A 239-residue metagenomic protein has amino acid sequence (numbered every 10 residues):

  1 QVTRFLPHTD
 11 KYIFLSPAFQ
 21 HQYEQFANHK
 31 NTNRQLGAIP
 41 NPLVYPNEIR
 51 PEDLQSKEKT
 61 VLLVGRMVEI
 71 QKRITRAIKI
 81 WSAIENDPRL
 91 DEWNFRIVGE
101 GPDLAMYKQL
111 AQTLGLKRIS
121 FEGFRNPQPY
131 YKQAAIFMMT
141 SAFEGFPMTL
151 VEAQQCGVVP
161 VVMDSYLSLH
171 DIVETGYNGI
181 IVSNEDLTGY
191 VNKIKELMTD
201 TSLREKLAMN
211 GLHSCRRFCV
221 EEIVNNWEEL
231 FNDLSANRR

Functional and structural regions predicted by a protein language model:
P7-R34: A short, active-site helix/loop in glycosyltransferases that binds the activated sugar's phosphate group
E24-Q25, A38-E58, R238: Acidic anion/phosphate-binding donor-loop and adjacent secondary structure in glycosyltransferase catalytic cores
K59, V68-E85, P102-A105, T188: A conserved mid-protein helix/loop that constitutes part of the nucleotide-sugar donor-binding site
A105-F124: Nucleotide-activated donor-binding/catalytic signature segment of Leloir-type glycosyltransferases, i.e., the conserved
A142: Aromatic "clamp/platform" in nucleotide-sugar-dependent glycosyltransferases that forms part of the donor/acceptor
V159-M163, V173: Short hydrophobic beta-strand element within catalytic cores of glycosyltransferases and related nucleotide-activated
H170-K195, S202-L203: Change "using UDP/GDP/dTDP sugars" to "using nucleotide sugars
G189, E196, L203-R217, N226-E229 (+1 more regions): A short, well-ordered alpha-helix in the C-terminal region of glycosyltransferases
